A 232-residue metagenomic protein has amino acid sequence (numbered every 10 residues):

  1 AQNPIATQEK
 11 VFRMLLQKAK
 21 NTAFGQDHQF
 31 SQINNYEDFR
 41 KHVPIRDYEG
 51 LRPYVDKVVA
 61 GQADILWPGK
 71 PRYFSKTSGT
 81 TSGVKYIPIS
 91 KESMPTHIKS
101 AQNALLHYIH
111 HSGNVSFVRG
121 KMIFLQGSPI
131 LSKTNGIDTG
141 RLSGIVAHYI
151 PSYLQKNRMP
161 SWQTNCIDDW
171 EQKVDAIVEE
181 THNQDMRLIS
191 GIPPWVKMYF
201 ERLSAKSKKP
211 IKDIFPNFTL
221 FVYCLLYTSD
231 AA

Functional and structural regions predicted by a protein language model:
A1-T7, F12-Q29, I33-S229: Active-site phosphate/ATP/adenylate-binding loop shared across adenylate-forming ligases
